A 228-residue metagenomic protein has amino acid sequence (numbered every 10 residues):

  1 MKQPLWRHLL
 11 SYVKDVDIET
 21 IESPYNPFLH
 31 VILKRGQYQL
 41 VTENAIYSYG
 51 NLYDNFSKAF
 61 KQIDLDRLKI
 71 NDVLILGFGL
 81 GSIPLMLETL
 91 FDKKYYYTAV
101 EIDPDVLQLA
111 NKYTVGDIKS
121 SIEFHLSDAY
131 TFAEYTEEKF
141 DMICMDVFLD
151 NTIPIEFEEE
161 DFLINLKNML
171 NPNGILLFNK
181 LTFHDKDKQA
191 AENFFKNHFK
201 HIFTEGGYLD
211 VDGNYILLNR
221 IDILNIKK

Functional and structural regions predicted by a protein language model:
M1-Q39: N-terminal auxiliary segments of SAM/dcSAM-dependent transferases
R35-E43, I143, I175-L176: Short, basic/glycine-rich phosphate-binding loops at helix/coil junctions that contact nucleotide phosphates
Y38, Y47-Y49, I226: Short, acidic Gly/Pro/Ser/Thr-rich loop/turn segments
V41-I46, D222: Secondary-structure transition/turn motif
N44-A59: Conserved SAM-binding loop and adjacent beta-strand
A45-Y47, F148-N151, T182-H184: A short, flexible beta-alpha/helix-coil linker loop
K61-P172, D212-N214: The AdoMet/dcAdoMet-binding core of the Class I SAM-like
P154-K227: C-terminal substrate-binding/active-site "lid" region of AdoMet-derived donor-dependent transferases
